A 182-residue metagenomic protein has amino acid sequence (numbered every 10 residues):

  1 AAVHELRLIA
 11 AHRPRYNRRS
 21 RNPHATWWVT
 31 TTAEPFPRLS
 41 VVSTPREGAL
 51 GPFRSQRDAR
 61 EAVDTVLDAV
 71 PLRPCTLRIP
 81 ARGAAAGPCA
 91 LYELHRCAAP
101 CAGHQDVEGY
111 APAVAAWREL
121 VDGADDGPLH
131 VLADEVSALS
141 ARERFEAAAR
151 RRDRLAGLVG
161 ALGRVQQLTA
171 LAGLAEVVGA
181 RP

Functional and structural regions predicted by a protein language model:
A2-P182: Acidic, glycine-enriched active-site microenvironments
